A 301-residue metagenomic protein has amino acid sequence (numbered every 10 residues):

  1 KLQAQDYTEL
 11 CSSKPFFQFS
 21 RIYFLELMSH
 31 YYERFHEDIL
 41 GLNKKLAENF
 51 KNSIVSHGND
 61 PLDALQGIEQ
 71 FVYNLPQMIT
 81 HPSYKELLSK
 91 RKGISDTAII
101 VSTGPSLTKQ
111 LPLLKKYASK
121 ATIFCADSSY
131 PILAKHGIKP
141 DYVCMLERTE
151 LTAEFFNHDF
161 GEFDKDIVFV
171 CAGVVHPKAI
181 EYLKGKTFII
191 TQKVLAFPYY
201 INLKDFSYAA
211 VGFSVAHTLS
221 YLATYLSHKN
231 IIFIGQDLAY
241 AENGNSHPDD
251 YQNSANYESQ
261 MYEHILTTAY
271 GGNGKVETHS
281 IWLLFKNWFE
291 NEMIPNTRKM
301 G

Functional and structural regions predicted by a protein language model:
K1-I100, P105-T122, K135, P140 (+4 more regions): N-terminal donor/sugar-recognition subdomains of glycan-related enzymes, prototypically the membrane-proximal stem
A98-S102, F124-C125, C144, V170 (+2 more regions): Structural motif
P105-S106, F124-C125, E150-T152, K204 (+3 more regions): Short, glycine/acidic-rich beta->alpha junctions
D127-P131, C171-P177: Short, polar loop motifs at secondary-structure junctions
S129-Y130, G137-E147, A223-H247: Glycine-rich phosphate/pyrophosphate-binding loops and their adjacent beta-strand/loop elements at enzyme active sites
C144-D166, P248-T267: Acidic, Ser/Thr-rich peripheral helices and adjacent loops at domain boundaries
P177-I232, L238: Active-site/ligand-binding-proximal alpha/beta "capping" segment
Y225, Q236-R298: Gly/Ser/Thr/Ala-enriched C-terminal appendages of enzymes
